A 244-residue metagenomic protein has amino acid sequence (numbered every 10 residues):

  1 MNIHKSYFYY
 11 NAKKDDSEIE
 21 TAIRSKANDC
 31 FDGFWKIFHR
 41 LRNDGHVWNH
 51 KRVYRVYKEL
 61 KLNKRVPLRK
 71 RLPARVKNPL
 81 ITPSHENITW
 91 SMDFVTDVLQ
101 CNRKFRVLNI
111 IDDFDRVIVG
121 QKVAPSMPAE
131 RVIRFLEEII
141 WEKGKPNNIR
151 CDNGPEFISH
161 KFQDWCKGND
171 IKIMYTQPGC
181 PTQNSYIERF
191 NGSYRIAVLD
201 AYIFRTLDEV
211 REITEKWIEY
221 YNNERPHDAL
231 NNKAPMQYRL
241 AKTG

Functional and structural regions predicted by a protein language model:
M1, F8, I23, I37 (+13 more regions): Mobile genetic element proteins and their domesticated derivatives, centered on retroelements and DNA transposons
N2-T89, C180, A234-K242: Basic, flexible linker segments flanking DNA-binding modules in nucleic acid-interacting mobile-element proteins
V47-I111, V117, E130-E138, E142 (+1 more regions): Mobile-element integrase/transposase regions, centering on the N-terminal DNA-binding/Zn-coordinating module
V66-R69, R150-N153, G168-Y186, I203-L207: RNase H-like polynucleotidyl transferase catalytic core
Q121-K122: Short hydrophobic alpha-helix segments
K143-S159, N231-A234: Acidic/histidine-rich, metal-coordinating catalytic segments
K167-I171, S193-G244: C-terminal domain-tail junction helix/linker
